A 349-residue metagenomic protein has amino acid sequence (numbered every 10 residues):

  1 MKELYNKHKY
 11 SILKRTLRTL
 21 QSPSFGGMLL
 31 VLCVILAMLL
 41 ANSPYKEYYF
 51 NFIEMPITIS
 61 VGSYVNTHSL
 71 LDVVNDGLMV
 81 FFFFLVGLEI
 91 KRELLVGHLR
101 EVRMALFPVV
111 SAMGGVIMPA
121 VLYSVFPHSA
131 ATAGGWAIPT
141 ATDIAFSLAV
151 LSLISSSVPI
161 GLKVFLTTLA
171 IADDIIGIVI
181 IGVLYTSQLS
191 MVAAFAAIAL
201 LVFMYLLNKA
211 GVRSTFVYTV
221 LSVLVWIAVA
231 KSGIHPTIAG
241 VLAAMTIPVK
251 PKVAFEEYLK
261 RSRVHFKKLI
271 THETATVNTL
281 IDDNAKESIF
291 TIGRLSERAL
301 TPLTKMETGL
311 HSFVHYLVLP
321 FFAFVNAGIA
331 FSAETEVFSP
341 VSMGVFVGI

Functional and structural regions predicted by a protein language model:
K2-I12, T16, Q21-S22, V217-L221 (+1 more regions): Predominantly late transmembrane helices and immediately cytosolic-facing juxtamembrane segments
K14-L17, L85-R100, L148-P159, V202-R213 (+1 more regions): C-terminal ends of transmembrane helices
L29-N42, F82-L88, M118-A120, L200-Y205 (+3 more regions): Hydrophobic core segments of alpha-helical transmembrane domains in multi-pass membrane transport and ion-translocation
L40-N51, V65-L71, L85-E101, P119-A137: Transmembrane alpha-helix boundary signature
N51, D72-F83, A131-A145, T186-A199 (+2 more regions): Structural signature of hydrophobic alpha-helical transmembrane segments
S63-V96, F313-A333, F346-I349: Hydrophobic transmembrane alpha-helices of secondary-active transporters and Na+-translocating membrane complexes
E93-V121, S190-A199, F331-I349: Entry/N-cap segments of selected transmembrane alpha helices and their immediately preceding amphipathic helices
L151-R263: Functional cores that coordinate and move charged inorganic groups
